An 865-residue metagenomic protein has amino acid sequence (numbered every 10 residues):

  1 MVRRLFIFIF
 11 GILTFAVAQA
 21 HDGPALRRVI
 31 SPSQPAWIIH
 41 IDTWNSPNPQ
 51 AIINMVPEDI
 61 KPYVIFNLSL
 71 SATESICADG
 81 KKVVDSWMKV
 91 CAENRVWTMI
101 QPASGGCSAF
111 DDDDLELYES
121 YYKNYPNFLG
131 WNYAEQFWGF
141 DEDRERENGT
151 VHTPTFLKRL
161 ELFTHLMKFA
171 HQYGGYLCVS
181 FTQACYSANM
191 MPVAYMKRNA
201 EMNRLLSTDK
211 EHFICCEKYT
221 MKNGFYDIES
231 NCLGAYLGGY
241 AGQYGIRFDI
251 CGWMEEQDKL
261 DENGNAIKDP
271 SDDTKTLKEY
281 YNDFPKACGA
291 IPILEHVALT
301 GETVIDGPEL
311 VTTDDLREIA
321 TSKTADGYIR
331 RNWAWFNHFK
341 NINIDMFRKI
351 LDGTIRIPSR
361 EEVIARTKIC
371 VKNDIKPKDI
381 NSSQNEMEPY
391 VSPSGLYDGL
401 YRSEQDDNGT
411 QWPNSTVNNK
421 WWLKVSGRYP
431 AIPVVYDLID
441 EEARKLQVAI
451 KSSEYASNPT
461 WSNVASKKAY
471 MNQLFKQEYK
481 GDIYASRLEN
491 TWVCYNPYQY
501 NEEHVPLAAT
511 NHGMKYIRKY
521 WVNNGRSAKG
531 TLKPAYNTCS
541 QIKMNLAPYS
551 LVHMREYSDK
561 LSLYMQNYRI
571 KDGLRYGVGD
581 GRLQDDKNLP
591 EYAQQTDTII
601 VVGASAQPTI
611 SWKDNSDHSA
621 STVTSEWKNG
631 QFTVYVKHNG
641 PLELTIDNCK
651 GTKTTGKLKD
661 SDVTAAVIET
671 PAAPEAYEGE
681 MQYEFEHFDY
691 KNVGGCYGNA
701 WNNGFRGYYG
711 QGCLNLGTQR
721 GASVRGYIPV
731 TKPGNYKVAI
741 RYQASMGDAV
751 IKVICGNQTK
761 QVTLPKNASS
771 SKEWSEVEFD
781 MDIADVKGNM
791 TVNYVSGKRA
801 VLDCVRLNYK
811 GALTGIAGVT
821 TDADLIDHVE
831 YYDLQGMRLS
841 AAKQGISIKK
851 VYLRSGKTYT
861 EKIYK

Functional and structural regions predicted by a protein language model:
M1-L5: Positively charged n-region of N-terminal signal peptides that target proteins for export
I7-T14: Bacterial N-terminal signal peptides
A16-A20: Sec/Tat signal peptide C-region and signal peptidase I cleavage site
H21-V505, T510-G513, W521-T531: Glycan-processing catalytic domains of CAZymes
V391-G679, T763, A812-T814, I826: C-terminal beta-sandwich/jelly-roll accessory domains of carbohydrate-active enzymes
K653-K657, D803-C804, T858-Y864: Edge beta-strands of extracellular beta-sandwich domains
V667-A812: Extracytoplasmic
A812-K865: C-terminal outer-membrane/trafficking sorting elements
